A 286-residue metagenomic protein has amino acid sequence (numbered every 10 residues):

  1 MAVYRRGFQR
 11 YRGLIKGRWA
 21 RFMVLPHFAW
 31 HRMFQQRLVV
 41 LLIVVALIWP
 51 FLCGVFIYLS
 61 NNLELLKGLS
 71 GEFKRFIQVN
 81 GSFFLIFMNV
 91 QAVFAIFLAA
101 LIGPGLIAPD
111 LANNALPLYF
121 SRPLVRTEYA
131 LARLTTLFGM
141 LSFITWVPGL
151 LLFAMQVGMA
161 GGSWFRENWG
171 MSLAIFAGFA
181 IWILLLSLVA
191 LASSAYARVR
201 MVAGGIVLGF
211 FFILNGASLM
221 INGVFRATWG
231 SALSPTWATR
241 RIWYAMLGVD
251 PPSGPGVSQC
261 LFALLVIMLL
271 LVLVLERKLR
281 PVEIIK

Functional and structural regions predicted by a protein language model:
V3, V55, I77-Q91, L131-A195 (+3 more regions): Secretory targeting signals
Y4, F8-V24: Short, membrane-interfacial amphipathic segments enriched in basic
R18-A20, H27-V45: Membrane-interface helix starts
R37-N62, F94-F97, V207-N215, L269: Hydrophobic alpha-helical transmembrane segments of multi-pass membrane transport/permease proteins
L59-L65, L69-V79, Y196, M201-I285: Terminal transmembrane helical anchor/hairpin motif
F83-P109: Long, hydrophobic alpha-helical segments
A99-G103, V147, L151, L188-V189 (+2 more regions): Hydrophobic/aromatic residues in alpha-helical transmembrane segments
L106-T136: Helix-loop-helix units of permease transmembrane domains in multi-pass membrane transporters, especially ABC
